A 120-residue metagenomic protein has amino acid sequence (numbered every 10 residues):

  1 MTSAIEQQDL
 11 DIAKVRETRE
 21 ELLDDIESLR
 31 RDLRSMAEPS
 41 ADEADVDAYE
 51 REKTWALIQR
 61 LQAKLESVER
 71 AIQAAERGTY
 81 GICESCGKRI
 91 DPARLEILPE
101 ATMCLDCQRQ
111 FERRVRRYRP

Functional and structural regions predicted by a protein language model:
M1-R77, I97, V115-P120: Interaction interfaces in information-processing and related assembly proteins
E84-C86, D106: Short, cysteine/histidine-rich loop/knuckle motifs that typically chelate Zn2+
K88-I90, M103: Hydrophobic alpha-helical segments of small multi-pass membrane proteins
D91, E112: Short functional micro-motifs and their immediate structural scaffolds
R94-A101: Short linker/helix segments within small regulatory modules
A101-Q110: Cysteine-rich micro-motifs
